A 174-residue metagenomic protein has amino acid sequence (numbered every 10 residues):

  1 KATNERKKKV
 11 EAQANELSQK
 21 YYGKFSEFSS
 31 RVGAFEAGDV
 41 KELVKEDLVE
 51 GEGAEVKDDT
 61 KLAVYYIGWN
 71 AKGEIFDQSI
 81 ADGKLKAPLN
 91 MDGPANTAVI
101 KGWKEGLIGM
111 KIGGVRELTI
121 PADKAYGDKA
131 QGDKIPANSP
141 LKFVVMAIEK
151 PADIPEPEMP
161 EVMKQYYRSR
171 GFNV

Functional and structural regions predicted by a protein language model:
K1-V174: Cross-family detector of peptidyl-prolyl cis-trans isomerase
